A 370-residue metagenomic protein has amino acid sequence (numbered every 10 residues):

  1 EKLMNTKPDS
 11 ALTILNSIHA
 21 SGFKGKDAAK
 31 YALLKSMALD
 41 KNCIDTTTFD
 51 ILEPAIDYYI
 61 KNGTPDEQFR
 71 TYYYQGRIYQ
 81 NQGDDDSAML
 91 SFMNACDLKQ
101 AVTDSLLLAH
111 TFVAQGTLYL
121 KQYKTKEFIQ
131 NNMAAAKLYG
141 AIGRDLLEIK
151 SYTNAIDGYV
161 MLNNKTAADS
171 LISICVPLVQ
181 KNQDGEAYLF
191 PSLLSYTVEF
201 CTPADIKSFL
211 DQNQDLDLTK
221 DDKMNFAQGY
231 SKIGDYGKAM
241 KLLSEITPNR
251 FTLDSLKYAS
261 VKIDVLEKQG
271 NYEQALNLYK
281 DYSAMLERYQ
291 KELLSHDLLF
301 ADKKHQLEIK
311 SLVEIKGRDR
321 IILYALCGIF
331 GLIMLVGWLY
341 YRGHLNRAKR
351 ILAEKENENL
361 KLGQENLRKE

Functional and structural regions predicted by a protein language model:
E1-L12, N16, T46-F49, D86 (+2 more regions): Hydrophobic positions within repeat-based interaction scaffolds
L3-N16, N42-P54, D84-N94, K124-A134 (+3 more regions): Helix-turn-helix repeat elements of alpha-solenoid scaffolds
N16-A20, E53-I60, M93-Q100, M133-G143 (+5 more regions): Amphipathic alpha-helical segments of tetratricopeptide repeats
K26-A28, D66, L106, L146 (+3 more regions): Residue signature of alpha-solenoid helical repeat architecture, marking inter-repeat boundaries and helix-start
N182-A284: Membrane-proximal low-complexity regions enriched in glycine and acidic/polar residues
